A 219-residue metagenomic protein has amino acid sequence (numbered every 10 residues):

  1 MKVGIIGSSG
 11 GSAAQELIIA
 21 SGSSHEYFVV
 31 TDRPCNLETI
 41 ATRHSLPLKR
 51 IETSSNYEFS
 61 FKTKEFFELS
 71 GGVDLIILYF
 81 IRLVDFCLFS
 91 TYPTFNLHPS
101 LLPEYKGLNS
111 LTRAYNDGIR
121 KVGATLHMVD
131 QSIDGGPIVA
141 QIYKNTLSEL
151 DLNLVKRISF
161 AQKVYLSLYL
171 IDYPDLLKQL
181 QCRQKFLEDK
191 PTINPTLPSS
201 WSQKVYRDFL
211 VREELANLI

Functional and structural regions predicted by a protein language model:
M1-I219: One-carbon transfer enzymes
